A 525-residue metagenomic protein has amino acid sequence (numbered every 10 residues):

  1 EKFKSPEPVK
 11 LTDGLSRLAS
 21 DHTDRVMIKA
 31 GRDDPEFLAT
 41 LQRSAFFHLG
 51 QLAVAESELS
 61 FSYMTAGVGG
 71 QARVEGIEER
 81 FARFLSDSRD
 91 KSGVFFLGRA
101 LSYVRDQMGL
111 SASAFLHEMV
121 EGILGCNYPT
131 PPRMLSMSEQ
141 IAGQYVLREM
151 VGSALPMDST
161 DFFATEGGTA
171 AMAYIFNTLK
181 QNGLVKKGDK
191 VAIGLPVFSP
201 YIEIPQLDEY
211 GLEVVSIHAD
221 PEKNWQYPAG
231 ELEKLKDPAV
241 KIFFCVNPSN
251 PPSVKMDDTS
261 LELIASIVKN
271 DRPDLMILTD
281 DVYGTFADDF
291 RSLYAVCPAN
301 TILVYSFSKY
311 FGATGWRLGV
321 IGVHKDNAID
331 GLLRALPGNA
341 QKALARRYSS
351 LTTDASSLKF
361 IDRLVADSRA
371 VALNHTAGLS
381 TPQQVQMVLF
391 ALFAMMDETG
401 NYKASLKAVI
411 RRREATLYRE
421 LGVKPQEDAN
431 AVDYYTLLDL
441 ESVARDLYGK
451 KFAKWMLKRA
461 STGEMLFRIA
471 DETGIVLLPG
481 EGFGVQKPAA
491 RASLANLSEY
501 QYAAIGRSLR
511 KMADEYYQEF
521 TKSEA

Functional and structural regions predicted by a protein language model:
E1-L97, Q518-A525: Conserved N-terminal helix/loop that builds the PLP phosphate-binding region of the aspartate aminotransferase-like
K2-K4, T40-F46, N127-T130, E222-Q226 (+3 more regions): Short, flexible/disordered intra-domain loops and linkers
G31, Y435-K458, E472-G506: Conserved PLP-binding active-site segment of the aspartate aminotransferase-like
D33-L38, T169-A171, V197-S199, P248-P251 (+7 more regions): Short, solvent-exposed loop/turn segments at secondary-structure junctions
E36, Y294-L358, R491: Active-site PLP attachment segment
T65-P273, G284-P298, I302, S498 (+1 more regions): Conserved core of the PLP fold type I
K342-V409, L417: Structural motif of enzymes handling amino- and sulfur-group chemistry
Q383-F393, T399-Y418, P425-K454, F483: Conserved glycine-rich beta-strand-loop-beta hairpin in the small C-terminal domain of fold type I
